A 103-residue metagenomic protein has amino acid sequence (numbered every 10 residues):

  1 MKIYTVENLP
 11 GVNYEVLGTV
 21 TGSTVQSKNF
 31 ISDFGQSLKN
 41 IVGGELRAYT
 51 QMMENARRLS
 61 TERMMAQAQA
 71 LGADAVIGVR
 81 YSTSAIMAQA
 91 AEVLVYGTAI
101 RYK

Functional and structural regions predicted by a protein language model:
M1-S32, A91-K103: N-terminal presequence-like segments and the immediate start of the first folded domain
V20, D33-G78: Short, well-ordered alpha-helical segments
S27, A48-Y49, T83, Y102: Basic, gly/Ser/Thr/Pro-rich low-complexity segments located predominantly at protein N termini
A66, A70-K103: Surface-exposed short loop/turn segments
